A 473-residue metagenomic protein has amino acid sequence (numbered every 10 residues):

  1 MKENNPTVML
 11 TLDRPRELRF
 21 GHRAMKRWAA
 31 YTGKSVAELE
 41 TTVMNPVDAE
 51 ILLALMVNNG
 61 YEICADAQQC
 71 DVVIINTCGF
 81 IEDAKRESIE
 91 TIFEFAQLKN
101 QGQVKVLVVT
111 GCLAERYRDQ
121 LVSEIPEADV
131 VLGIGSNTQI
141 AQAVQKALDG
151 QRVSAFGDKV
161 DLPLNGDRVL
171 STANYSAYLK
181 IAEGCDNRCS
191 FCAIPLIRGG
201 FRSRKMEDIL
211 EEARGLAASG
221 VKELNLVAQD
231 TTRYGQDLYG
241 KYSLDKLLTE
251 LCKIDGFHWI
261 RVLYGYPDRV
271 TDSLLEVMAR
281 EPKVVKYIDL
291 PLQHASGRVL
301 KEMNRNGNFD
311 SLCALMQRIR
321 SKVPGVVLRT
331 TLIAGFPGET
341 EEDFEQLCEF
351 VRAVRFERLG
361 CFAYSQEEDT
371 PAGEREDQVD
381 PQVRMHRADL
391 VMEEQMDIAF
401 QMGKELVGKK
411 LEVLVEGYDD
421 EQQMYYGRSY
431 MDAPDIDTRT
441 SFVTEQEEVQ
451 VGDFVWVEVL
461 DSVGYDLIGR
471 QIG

Functional and structural regions predicted by a protein language model:
K2-N5, R19-V47, I51-A54, N58: Short, surface-exposed, charged amphipathic helix/loop patches that serve as local interaction elements
M44, D48-Y234, S273, I288 (+7 more regions): Proteins enriched for Cys/Gly/acidic motifs involved in redox and nucleic-acid/cofactor modification
L107-G111, R116, L121, A218-F344 (+1 more regions): Conserved SAM/AdoMet-binding glycine-rich loop
I209, L226, V262, L290 (+6 more regions): Conserved, mostly hydrophobic/aromatic
G235-F257, E302-M303, Q366-D397: Radical SAM enzyme [4Fe-4S]-AdoMet core and its adjacent flexible, acidic and glycine-rich loops/tails across
E374-G473: Terminal RNA-binding accessory module
